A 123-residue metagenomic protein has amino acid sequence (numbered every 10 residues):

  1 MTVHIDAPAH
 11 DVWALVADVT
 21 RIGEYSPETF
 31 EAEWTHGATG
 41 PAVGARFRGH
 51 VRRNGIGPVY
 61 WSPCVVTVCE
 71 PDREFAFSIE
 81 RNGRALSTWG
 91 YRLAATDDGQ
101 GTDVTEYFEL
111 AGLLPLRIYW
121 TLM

Functional and structural regions predicted by a protein language model:
M1-A38: Hydrophobic ligand-binding cavity/cleft-lining segments
T2-D6, E33, H50, V65 (+2 more regions): Generic structural detector for well-ordered beta-strands
A9-H10, T39-P41, T67-R73, R92-D103: A short, structured loop/turn motif at beta-sheet edges
T35, W61, E74-E80, R84: Hydrophobic small-molecule pocket/channel-lining residues, especially in calycin-type beta-barrels
P41, N54-P58, G83-A85: Short glycine/serine/proline-enriched coil/turn segments at secondary-structure junctions
A45-N54, F75-N82: Short beta-strand segments that buttress and anchor functional surface loops
R53-Y60, G112-I118: Short, cysteine-centered beta-strand-loop-beta hairpins and adjacent loop/turn segments enriched in charged/polar
S78-M123: Beta-strand/loop substructures that line and gate deep hydrophobic ligand-binding cavities in soluble
